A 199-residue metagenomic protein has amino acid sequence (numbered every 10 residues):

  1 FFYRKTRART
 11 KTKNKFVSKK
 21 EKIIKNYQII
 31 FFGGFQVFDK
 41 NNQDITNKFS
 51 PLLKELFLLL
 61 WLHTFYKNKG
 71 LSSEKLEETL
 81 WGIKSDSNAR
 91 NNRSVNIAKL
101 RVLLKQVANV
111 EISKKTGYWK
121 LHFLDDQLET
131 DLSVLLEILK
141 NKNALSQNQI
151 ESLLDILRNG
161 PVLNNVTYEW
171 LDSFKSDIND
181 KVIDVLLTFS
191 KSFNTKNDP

Functional and structural regions predicted by a protein language model:
F1-P199: Intrinsically disordered, low-complexity protein-interaction/activation regions
